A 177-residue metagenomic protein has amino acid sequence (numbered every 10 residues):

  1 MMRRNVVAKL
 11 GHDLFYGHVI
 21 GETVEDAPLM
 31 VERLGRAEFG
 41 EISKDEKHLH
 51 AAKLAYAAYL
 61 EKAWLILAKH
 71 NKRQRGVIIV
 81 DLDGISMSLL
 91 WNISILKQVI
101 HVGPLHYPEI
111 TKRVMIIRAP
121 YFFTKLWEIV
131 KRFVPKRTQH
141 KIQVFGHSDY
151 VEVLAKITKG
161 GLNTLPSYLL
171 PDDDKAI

Functional and structural regions predicted by a protein language model:
M1-I177: Basic, amphipathic alpha-helical/coil surface patches used to engage anionic, phosphate-bearing ligands and membranes
